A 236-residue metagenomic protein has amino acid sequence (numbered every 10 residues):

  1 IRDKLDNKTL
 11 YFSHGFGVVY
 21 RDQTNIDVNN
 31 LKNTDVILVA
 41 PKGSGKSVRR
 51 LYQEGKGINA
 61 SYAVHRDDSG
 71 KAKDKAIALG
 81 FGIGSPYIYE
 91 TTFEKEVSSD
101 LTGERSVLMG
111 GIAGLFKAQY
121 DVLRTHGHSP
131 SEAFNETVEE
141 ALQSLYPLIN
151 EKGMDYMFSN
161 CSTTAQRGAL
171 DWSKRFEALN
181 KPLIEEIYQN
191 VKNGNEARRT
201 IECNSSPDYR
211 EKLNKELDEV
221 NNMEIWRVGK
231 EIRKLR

Functional and structural regions predicted by a protein language model:
R2-K4: Central helical "cap/lid" subdomain
D6-T9: The feature captures two recurrent sequence modes
Y11-R105: Rossmann-fold dinucleotide-binding core
G15, G103, G110-G111, G153 (+1 more regions): Glycine-centered flexibility sites
V36-K46, G111-A118, D171-S173: A broadly tuned preference for mixed-charge, low-complexity surface segments
G70-T125, S131-I149: Active-site-proximal catalytic alpha-helix in oxidoreductases
T125-R236: NAD(P)-dependent Rossmann-like dehydrogenase/reductase catalytic/cofactor-binding core
